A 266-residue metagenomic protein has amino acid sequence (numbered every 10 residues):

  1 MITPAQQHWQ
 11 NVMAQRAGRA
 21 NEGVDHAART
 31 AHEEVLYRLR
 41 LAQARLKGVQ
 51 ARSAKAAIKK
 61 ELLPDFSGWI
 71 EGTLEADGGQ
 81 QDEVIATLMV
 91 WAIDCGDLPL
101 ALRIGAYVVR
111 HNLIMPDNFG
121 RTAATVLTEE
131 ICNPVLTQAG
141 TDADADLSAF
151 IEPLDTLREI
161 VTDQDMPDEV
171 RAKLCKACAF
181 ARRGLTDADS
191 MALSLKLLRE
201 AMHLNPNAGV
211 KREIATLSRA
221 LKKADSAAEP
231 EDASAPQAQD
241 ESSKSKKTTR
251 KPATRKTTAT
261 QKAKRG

Functional and structural regions predicted by a protein language model:
M1-D82, L100, A106-D165, K223-G266: N-terminal alpha-helical interaction modules that lie
L62, Q80-Q81, I85, R171 (+2 more regions): Residues that mark the junctions of alpha-helical repeat units in TPR/alpha-solenoid scaffolds
G79, T122, D168-K173, D189 (+2 more regions): Residue signature of alpha-solenoid helical repeat architecture, marking inter-repeat boundaries and helix-start
D82-R103: Hydrophobic/aromatic-rich structural module bridging two neighboring secondary-structure elements via a short loop
A86-T87, E130, K173, A177-G184 (+1 more regions): "A position-specific structural signal for the A-helix of alpha-solenoid helical repeats
I93-G96, C132-A139, A143, A179 (+2 more regions): Short coil/turn linking the two alpha-helices of tandem helical-hairpin repeats
